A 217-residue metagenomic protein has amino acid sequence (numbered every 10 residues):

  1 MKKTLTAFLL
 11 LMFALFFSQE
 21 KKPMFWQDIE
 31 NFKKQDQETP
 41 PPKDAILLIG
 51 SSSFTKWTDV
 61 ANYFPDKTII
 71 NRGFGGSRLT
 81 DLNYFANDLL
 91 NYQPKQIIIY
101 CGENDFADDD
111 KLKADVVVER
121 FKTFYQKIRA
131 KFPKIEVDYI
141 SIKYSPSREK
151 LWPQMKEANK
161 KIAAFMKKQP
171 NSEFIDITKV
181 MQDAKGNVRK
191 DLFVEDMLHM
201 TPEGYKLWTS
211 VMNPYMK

Functional and structural regions predicted by a protein language model:
M1-K21: Bacterial Sec-dependent N-terminal signal peptides
K21-L47, S52-G73, M197, P202: Mobile, glycine- and charge-enriched loop segments and immediately flanking short secondary-structure elements within
K34-I46, N83-N91, K127-R129: Short amphipathic alpha-helices and their capping/turn segments at secondary-structure boundaries
I46-I49, I70-G73, Q96-C101, E136-S141 (+2 more regions): Structural recognition of the beta-strand scaffold that forms the well-ordered cores of secreted hydrolase catalytic
F54-Y63, T68, D81-V118, D138 (+1 more regions): Oxyanion-hole/transition-state-stabilizing segment in secreted/luminal serine hydrolases and related acyltransferases
A86, F121-Q126, N159, A163: Generic structural signal for well-ordered alpha-helices, preferentially at hydrophobic/aromatic core positions
A114-K122, Q154-N159: Charged helix-capping and loop-helix junction motifs
P146-K217: Catalytic His-Asp segment of secreted/periplasmic serine-dependent ester chemistry enzymes
